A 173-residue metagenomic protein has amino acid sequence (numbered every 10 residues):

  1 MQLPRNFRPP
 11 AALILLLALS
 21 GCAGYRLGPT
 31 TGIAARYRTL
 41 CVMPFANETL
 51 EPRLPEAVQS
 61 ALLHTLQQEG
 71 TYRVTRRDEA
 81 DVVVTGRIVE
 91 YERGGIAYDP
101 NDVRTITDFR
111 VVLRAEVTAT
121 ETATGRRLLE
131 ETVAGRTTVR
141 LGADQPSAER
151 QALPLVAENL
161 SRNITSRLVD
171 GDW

Functional and structural regions predicted by a protein language model:
M1-C22: Sec-dependent bacterial lipoprotein signal peptides
L3, S20-Q67, T71, R76-E79 (+4 more regions): A structural "domain/chain start" motif
A12-I14, T30-R36, A57, R87-E90 (+2 more regions): Short hydrophobic/aromatic-rich motifs at helix boundaries and adjacent loops
L16, F45-A46, L54-A61, V84-E92 (+1 more regions): N-terminal start-of-chain detector that recognizes signal peptides and the immediate post-cleavage beginning
V42, G86, L113-V117, V133 (+1 more regions): A structural signal for short, well-ordered beta-strand segments
E48-S60, I106-R110, P146-N159: Soluble non-cytosolic domains of exported or imported proteins
Q68-R73, D78-E79, V83-L128, T138-A148: Surface-exposed short loop/turn segments
R87-E92, E130-A134, N159-R167: A general structural signal for short secondary-structure boundary/capping elements
